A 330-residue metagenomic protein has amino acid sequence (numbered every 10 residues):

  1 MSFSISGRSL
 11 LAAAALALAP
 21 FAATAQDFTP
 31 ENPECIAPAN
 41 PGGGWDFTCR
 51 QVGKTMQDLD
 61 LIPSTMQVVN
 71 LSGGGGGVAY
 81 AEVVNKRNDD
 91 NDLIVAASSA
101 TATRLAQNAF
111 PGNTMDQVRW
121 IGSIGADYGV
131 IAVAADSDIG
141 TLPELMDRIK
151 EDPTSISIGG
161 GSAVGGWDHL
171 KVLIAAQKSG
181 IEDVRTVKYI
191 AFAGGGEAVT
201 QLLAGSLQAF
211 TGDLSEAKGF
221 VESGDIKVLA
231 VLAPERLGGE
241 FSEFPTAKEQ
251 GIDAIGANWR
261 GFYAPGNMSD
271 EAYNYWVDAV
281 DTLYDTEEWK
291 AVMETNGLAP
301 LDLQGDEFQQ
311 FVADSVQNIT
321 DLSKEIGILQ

Functional and structural regions predicted by a protein language model:
M1-L11: Bacterial N-terminal signal peptides that target proteins for export
A25-Q117, V164, I181-A209, P300-L303 (+1 more regions): N-terminal (or domain-start) structured segment
P30, D270-Q330: An extracytoplasmic/periplasmic, membrane-proximal ligand-sensing/linker region
I36-N40, Y128-D138, W259-A272: A bilobed periplasmic-binding-protein/Venus flytrap-type ligand-binding module shared by bacterial periplasmic
S72, T154-S155, G160-E243: Ligand-binding pocket segment of bilobal, Venus flytrap-like solute-binding proteins
D92-V95, G112-V130, S157-G159, E249-D253: A structural signal for short loop-to-beta-strand junctions that line the ligand-binding cleft of periplasmic/secreted
V133-T154: Flexible hinge/capping segments at coil-to-helix
E216-D285, D314-Q317, L322: C-terminal lobe and pocket-closing loops of periplasmic/extracytoplasmic Venus-flytrap solute-binding proteins
